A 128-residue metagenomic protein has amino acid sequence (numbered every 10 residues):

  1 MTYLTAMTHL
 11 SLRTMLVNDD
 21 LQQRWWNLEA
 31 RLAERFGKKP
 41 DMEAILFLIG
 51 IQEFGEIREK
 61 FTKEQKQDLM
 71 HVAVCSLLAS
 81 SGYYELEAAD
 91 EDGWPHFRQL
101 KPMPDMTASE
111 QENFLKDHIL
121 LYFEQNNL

Functional and structural regions predicted by a protein language model:
T8-F36, E124-L128: Long, acidic, intrinsically disordered low-complexity segments
E34-M42, K60-L69: Structural motif
K39, E53-E56, S76-A89, Y122 (+1 more regions): Amphipathic alpha-helical interaction segments
M42-I45, L128: Short glycine-rich, low-complexity/disordered patches
A44-G55, L69-S80, D117: Short, hydrophobic/amphipathic alpha-helical patches that form generic packing surfaces within helical domains
F61-Q111: Amphipathic protein-protein interaction modules
P102-L128: Helix-rich interaction surfaces within compact, conserved domain-sized segments that mediate assembly or partner
